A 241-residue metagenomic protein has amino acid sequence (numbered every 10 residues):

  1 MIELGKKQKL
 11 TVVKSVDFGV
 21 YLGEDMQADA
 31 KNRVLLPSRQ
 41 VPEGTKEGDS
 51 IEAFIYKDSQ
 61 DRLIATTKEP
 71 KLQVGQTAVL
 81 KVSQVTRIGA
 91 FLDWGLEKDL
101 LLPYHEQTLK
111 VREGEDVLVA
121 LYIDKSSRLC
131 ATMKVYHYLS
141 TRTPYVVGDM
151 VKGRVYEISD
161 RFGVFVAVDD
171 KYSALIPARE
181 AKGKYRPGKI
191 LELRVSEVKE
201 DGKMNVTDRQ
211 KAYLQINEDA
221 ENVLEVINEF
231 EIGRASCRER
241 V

Functional and structural regions predicted by a protein language model:
M1-E52, K57-S59: N-terminal, positively charged regions that mediate nucleic acid binding
M1-F18, V74-R87, V117-L121, V146-S159 (+3 more regions): Structural detector for short beta-strands of small beta-barrel domains
M1-L4, Y56-A78, H105-Q107, T132-G148 (+2 more regions): Short boundary/loop segments of OB/S1/cold-shock single-stranded nucleic-acid-binding domains
G5-K9, Q40-E52, T108-A120, P144-R154 (+1 more regions): Short nucleic-acid-contacting surface segments enriched for D/E, G, S/T with interspersed K/R
D17-L22, I88-F91, R161-V166, K203-M204: Short aromatic-glycine-enriched beta-strand elements
D29-T45, K98-K110, Y172-Y185: Beta-strand/loop nucleic-acid-binding surfaces
D160-E218: Long, low-complexity, charged/polar intrinsically disordered regions in eukaryotic proteins
E231-V241: Residue-level detector of conserved catalytic or cofactor/ligand-binding positions in enzyme active sites
